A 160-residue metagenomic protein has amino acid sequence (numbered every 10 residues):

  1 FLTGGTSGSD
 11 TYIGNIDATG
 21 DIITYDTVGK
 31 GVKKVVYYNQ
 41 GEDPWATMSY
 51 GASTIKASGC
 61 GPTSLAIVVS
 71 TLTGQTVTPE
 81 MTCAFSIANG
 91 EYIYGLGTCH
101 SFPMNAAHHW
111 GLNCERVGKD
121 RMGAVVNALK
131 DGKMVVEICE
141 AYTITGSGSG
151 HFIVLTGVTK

Functional and structural regions predicted by a protein language model:
F1-I93: Active-site-adjacent structural segments surrounding the nucleophilic cysteine of cysteine proteases and isopeptidases
V69-K160: Conserved active-site-adjacent core of cysteine acyl-enzyme catalytic domains
